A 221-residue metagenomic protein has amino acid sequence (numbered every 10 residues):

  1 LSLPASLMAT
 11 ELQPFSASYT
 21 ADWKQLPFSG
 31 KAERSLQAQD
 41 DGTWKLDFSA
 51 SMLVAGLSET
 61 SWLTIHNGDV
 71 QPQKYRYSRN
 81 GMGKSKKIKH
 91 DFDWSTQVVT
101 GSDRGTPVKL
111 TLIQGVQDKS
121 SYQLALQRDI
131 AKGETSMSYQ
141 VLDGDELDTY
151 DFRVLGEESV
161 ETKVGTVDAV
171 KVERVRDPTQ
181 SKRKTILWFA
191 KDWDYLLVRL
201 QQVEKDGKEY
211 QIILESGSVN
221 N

Functional and structural regions predicted by a protein language model:
T10-W94, K132-N221: Acidic, serine/threonine-rich low-complexity disordered tracts
S85-A131: Hydrophobic, well-structured mid-protein blocks that either form specific transmembrane helices
